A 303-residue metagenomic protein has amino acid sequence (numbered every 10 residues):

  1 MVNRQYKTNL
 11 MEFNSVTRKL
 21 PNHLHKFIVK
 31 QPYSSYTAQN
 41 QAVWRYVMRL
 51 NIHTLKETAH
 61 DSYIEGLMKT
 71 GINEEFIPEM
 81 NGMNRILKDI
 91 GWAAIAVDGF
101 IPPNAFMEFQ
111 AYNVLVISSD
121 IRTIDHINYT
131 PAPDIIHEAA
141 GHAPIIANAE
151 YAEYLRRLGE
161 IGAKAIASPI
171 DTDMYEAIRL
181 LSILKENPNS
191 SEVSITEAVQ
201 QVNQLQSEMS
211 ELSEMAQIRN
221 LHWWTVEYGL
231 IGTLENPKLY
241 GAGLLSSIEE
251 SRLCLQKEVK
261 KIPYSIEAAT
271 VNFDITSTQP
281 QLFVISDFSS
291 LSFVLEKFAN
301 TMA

Functional and structural regions predicted by a protein language model:
V2-F27, L245-A303: C-terminal structured domains
V2-S194: The feature captures two recurrent sequence modes
K19-N22, D61, M68-N73, A198-Q201 (+3 more regions): Short linear motifs at secondary-structure transitions and domain/linker junctions
A59, Y63, I127-D134, S194-Q201 (+3 more regions): Alpha-helical context
E75, E79, Q217, D287-S290: Short amphipathic alpha-helical segments
G82-D89, R156, E160, A216-I231 (+1 more regions): Short, hydrophobic/amphipathic alpha-helical patches that form generic packing surfaces within helical domains
D171, Y175-I183, S190-T233, G241: Extended, Lys/Arg-enriched charged tracts that mediate electrostatic binding to polyanionic substrates
P237: Catalytic cores of enzyme domains
